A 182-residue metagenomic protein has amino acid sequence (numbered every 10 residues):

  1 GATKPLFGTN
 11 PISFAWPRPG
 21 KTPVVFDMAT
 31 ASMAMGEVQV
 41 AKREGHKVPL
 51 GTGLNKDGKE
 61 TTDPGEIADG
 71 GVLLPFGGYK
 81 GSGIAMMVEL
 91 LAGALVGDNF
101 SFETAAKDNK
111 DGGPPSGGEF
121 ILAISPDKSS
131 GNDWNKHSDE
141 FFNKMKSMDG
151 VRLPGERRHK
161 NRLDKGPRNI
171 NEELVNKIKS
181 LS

Functional and structural regions predicted by a protein language model:
G1-F7, F26-M33, M87, H137-V151 (+1 more regions): Hydrophobic transmembrane alpha-helix bundles
G1-G65: Phosphate/diphosphate-binding glycine-rich loops and adjacent basic-rich segments that engage nucleotide
K4, P11-S13, T22-V25, L50-G53 (+5 more regions): Structural motif
T30-M33, K80, P126-K128: Glycine-rich beta-alpha junction loops
G36, R43-F100, K107: Secondary-shell segments that build the walls of catalytic and ion/ligand-binding clefts
L95, F100-S182: Catalytic-core signal marking the mid-to-C-terminal active-site face
